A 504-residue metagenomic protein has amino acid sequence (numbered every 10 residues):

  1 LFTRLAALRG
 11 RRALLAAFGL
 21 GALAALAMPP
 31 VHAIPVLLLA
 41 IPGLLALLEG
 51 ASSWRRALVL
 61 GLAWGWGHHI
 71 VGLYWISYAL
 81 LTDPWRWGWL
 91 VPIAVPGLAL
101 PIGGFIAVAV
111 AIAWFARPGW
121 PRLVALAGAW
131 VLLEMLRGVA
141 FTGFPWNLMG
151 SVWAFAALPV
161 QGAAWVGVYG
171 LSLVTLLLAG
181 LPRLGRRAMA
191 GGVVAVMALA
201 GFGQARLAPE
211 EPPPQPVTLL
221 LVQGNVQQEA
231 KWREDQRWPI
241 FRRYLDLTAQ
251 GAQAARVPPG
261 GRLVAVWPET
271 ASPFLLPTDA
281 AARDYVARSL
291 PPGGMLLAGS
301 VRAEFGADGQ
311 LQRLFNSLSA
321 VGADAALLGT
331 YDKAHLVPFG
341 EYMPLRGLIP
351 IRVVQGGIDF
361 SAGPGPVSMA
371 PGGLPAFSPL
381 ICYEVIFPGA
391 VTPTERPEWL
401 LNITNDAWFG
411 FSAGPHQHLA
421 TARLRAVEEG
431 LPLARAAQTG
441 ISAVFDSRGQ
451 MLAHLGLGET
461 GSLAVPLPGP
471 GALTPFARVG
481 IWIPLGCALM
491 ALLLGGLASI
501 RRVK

Functional and structural regions predicted by a protein language model:
L1-L207, F411-S412, A422-R425, A437-F445 (+2 more regions): Membrane-embedded alpha-helical bundles of multi-pass enzymes that act on lipidic or dolichyl-linked glycan substrates
L207-W482: Soluble catalytic domains of enzymes that build or remodel membrane lipids, polysaccharides, and related
